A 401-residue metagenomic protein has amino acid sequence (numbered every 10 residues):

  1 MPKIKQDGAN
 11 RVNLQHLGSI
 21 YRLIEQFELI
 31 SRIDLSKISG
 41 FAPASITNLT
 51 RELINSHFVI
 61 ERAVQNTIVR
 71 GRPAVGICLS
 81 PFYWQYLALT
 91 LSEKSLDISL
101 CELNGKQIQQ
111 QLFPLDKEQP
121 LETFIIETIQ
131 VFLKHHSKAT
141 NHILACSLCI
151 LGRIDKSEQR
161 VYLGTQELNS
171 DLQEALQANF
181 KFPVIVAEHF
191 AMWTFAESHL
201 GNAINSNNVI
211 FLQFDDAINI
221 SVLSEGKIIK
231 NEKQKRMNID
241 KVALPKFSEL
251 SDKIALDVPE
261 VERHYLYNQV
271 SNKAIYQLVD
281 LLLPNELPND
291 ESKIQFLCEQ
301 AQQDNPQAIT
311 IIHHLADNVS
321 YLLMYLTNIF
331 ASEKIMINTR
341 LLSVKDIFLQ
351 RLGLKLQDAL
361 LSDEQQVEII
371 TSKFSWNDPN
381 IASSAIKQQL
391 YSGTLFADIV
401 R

Functional and structural regions predicted by a protein language model:
M1-I60, I68-G71, G76-L112, P120-I126 (+3 more regions): ATP-binding/phosphotransfer module of carbohydrate and carboxylate kinases, centering on a glycine-rich
Y86-T90, I143-S147, V209-Q213, N219: Short glycine-aspartate micro-motif
L100, R153-I154, V222: Hydrophobic beta-strand positions
L103-N104, S157, S224-E225: Short, ordered coil/turn segments that flank beta-strands lining enzyme active or ligand-binding pockets
Q107, V161, I228-I229: Hydrophobic "anchor" residues
P114, E118-H136, T140-N208, K253 (+1 more regions): Glycine-rich phosphate-binding loop and adjoining helix at the ATP-binding site of ATP-dependent phosphoryl-transfer
I185-E299: Glycine/GP-enriched mid-protein hinge/lid loop-to-helix segment characteristic of carbohydrate kinases
